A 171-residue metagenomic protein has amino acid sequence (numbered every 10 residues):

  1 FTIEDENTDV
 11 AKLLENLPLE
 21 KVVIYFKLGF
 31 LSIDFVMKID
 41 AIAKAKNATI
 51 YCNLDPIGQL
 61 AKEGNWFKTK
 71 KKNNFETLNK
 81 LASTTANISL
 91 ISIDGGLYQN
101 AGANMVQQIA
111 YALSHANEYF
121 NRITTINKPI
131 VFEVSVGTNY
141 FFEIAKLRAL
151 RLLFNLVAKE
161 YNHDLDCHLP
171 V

Functional and structural regions predicted by a protein language model:
F1-S135, P170: Catalytic alpha/beta active-site cores
N104-I109, T138-A149: Short glycine/threonine-rich loop-to-helix capping motif typified by GTGT followed within a few residues by an Asp-Pro
N121-I126, L156-D164: Conserved helix-loop functional segments at active or binding sites
E133, F154, L165: Histidine-centered divalent-metal-coordination microenvironment in nucleic-acid enzymes
E143-A158, V171: Charged, flexible cofactor/metal-binding loops and thiol motifs
L165-V171: Self-splicing inteins and homing endonuclease
